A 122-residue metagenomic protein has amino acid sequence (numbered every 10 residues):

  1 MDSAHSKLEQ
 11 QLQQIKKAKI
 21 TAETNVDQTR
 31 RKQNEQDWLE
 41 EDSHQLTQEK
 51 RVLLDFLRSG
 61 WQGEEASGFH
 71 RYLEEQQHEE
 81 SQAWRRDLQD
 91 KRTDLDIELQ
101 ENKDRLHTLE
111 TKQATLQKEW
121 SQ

Functional and structural regions predicted by a protein language model:
M1-R31, S81-R85, L116, W120: Short, charge-rich amphipathic alpha-helices with coiled-coil/heptad character
D2-S3, W38, G68, S121: Extended, charged amphipathic alpha-helical "stalk" segments
D2-S6, E74, T93: Short, low-to-moderate order helix/coil transition modules at the start of elongated helical scaffolds
L8-Q13, H44, R51, Q89: Repetitive, compositionally biased segments used for assembly/scaffolding
N25-D42, E75-T115: Long amphipathic alpha-helical coiled-coil segments
K32-A66: Extended alpha-helical coiled-coil "stalk/arm" regions that act as elongated linkers or oligomerization scaffolds
K50, R58, Q62-F69, L73-E80 (+2 more regions): Long, amphipathic coiled-coil
